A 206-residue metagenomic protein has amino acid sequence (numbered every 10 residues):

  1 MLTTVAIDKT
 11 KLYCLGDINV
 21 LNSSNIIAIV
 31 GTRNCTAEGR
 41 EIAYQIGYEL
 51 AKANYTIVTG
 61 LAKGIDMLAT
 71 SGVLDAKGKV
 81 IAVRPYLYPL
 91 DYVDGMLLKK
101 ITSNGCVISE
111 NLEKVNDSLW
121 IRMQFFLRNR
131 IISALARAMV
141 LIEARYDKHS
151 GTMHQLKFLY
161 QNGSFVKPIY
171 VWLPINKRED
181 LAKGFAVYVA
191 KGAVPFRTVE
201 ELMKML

Functional and structural regions predicted by a protein language model:
M1-L206: Glycine-biased, small-residue-rich flexible motifs in mid-sequence functional cores and linkers
